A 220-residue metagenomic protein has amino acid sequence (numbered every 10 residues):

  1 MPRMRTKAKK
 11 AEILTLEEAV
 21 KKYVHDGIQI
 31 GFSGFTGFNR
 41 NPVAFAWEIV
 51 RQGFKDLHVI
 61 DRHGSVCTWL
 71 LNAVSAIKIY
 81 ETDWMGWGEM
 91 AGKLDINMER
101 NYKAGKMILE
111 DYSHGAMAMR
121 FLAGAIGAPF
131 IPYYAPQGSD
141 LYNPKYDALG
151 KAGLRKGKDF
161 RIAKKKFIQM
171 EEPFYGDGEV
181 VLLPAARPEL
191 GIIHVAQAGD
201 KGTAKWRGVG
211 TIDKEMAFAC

Functional and structural regions predicted by a protein language model:
M1-C220: Conserved alpha/beta enzyme-core scaffold
